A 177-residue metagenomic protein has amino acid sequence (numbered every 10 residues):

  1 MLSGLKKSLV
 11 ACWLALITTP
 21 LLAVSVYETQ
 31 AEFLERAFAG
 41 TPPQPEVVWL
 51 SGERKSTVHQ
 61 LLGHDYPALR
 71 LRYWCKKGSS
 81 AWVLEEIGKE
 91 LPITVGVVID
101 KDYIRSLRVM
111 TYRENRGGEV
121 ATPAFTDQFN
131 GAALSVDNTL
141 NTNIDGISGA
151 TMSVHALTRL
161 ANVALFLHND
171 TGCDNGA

Functional and structural regions predicted by a protein language model:
M1-C12: Bacterial N-terminal signal peptides that target proteins for export
A11, L21-L22: Cleavable N-terminal signal peptides
A23-I144, A150-H155, R159-A177: Flexible, solvent-exposed loop/hinge segments and secondary-structure transition points
